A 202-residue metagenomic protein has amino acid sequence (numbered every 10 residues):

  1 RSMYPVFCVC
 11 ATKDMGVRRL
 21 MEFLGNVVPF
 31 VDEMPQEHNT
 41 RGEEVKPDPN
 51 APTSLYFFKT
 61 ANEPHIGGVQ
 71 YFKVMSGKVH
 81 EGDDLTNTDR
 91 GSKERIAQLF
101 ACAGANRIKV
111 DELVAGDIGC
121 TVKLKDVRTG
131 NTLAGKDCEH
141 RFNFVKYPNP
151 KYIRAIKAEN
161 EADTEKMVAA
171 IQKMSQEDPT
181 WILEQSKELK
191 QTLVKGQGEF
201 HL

Functional and structural regions predicted by a protein language model:
R1-L202: Structural and coupling elements of P-loop NTPases
